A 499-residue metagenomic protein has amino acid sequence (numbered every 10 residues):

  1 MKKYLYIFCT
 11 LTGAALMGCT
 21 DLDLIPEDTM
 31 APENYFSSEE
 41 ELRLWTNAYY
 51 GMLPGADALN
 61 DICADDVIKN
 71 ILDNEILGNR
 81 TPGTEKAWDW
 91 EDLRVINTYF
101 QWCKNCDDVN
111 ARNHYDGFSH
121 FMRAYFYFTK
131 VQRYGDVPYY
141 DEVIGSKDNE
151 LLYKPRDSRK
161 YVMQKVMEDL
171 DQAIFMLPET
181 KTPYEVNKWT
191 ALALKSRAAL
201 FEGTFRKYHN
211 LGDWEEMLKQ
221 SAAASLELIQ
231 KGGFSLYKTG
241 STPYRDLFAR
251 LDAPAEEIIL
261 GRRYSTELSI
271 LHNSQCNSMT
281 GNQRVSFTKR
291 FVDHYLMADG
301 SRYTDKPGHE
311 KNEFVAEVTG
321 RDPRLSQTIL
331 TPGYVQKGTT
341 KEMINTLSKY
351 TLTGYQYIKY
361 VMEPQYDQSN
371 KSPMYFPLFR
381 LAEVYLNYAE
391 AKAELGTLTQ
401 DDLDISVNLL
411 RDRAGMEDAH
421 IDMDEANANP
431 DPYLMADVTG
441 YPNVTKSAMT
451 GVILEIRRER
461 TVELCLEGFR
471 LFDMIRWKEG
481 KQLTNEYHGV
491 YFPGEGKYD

Functional and structural regions predicted by a protein language model:
K2-T10: Sec-dependent signal peptide recognition, specifically the positively charged N-region followed immediately by
L16-G18: C-terminal motif of bacterial Sec signal peptides marking the signal peptidase cleavage site
T20-L72, M163, M167-Q172, E185-L192 (+2 more regions): An aromatic- and glycine-enriched ligand-binding surface/loop that stacks and positions planar moieties
E40-W45, G51-G55, K69-Y134, E150-E185 (+7 more regions): Conserved, well-structured interaction surfaces
D136-R159, R206-K219: Short coil/linker segments at helix-helix boundaries
V162, D305, A419-S447, G494-D499: Surface-exposed intrinsically disordered loops and tails
